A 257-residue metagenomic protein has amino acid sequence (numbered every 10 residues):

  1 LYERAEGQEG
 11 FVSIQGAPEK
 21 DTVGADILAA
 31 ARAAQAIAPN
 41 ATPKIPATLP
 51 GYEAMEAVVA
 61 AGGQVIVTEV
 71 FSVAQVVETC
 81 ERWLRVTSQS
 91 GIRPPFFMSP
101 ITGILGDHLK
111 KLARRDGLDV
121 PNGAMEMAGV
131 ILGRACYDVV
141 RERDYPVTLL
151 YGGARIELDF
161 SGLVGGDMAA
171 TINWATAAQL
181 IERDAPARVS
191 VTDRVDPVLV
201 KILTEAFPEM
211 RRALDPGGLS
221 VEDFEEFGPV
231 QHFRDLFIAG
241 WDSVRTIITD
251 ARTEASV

Functional and structural regions predicted by a protein language model:
L1-M55, A60: Active-site beta->alpha loop and helix N-cap motifs at the rims of alpha/beta catalytic domains
L1-Y2, Q35, W83, T87 (+6 more regions): Structural signal for hydrophobic packing residues in well-ordered secondary-structure cores of soluble enzyme domains
E6, A29-A30, I131-R134, P208-E209: Short, flexible segments with low predicted structural confidence
V12, G16, E53, V59-A61 (+7 more regions): Domain-level signal for soluble alpha/beta catalytic cores
G24-L28, Y52, V73, V77 (+4 more regions): Non-membrane alpha-helical structural segments and their capping/turn regions in soluble enzymes
R32, E56-A60, V77, E81 (+4 more regions): A broad, structural surface signal
Q64-V191: Catalytic alpha/beta core domains of metabolic enzymes, predominantly
V189-V257: C-terminal extensions of enzymes
